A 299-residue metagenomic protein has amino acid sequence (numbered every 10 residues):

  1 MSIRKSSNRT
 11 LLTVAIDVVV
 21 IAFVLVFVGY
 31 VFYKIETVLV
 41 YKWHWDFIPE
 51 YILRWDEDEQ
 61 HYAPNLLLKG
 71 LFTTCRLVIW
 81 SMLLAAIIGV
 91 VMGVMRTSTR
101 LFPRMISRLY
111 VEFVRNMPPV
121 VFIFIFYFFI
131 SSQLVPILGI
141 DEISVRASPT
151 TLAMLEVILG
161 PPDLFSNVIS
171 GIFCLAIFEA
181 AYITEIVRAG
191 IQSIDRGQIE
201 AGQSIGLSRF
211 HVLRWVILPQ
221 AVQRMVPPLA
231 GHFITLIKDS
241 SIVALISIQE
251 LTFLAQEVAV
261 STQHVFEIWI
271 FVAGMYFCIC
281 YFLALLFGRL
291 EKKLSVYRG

Functional and structural regions predicted by a protein language model:
M1-G299: Transmembrane alpha-helices and adjacent helix-loop boundaries
